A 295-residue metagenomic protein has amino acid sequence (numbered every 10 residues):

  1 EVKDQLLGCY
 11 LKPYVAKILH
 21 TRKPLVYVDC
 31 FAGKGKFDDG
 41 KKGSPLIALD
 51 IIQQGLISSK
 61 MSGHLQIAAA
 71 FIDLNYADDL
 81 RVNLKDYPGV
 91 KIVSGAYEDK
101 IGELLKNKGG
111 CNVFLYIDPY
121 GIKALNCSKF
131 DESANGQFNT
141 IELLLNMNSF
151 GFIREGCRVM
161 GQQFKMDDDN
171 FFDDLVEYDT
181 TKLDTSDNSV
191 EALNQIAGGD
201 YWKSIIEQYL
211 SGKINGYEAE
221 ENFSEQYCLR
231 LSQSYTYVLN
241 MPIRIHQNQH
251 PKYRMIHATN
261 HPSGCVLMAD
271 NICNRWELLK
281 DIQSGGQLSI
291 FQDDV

Functional and structural regions predicted by a protein language model:
E1-V295: Class I S-adenosyl-L-methionine-dependent methyltransferase catalytic core
